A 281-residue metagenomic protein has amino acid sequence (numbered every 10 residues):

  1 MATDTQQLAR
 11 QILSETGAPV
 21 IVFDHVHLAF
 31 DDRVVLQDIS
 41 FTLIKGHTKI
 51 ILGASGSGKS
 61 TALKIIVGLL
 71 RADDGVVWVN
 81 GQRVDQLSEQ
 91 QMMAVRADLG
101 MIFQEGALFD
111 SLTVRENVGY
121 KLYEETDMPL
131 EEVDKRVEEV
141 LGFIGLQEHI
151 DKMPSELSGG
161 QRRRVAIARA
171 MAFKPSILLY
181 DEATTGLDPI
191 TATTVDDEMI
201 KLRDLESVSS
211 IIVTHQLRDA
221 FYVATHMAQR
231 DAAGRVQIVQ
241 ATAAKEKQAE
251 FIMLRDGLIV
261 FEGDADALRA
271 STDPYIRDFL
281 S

Functional and structural regions predicted by a protein language model:
V67: Helix-to-loop junction immediately C-terminal to a conserved catalytic motif
Q82-R83, L130-H149: Conserved ABC ATPase "signature" region
V84-G100, L130, L268-T272: ABC ATPase NBD coupling module
L112-Y120: Short coil-to-helix segment of the ABC ATPase nucleotide-binding domain corresponding to the Q-loop/switch region
M153-L157, Q161: Conserved ABC ATPase signature
K174: Conserved catalytic motifs of ABC-family nucleotide-binding domains
L178-D181: Catalytic Walker B motif of ABC-type/P-loop ATPase nucleotide-binding domains
